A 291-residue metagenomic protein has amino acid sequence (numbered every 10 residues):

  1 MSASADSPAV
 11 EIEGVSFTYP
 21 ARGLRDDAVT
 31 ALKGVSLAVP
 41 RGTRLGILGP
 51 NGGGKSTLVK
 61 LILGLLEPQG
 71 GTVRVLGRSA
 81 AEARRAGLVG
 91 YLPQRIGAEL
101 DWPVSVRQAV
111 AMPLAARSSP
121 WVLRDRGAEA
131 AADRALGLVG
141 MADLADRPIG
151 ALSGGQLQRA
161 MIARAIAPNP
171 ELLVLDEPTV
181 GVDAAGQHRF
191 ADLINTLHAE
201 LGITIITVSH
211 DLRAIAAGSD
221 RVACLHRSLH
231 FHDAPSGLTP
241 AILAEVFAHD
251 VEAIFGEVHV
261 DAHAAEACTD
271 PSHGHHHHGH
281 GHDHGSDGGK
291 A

Functional and structural regions predicted by a protein language model:
L63: Helix-to-loop junction immediately C-terminal to a conserved catalytic motif
G71-R84, V89: Conserved ABC transporter NBD signature motif
D125-L144: Conserved ABC ATPase "signature" region
P148-L152, Q156: Conserved ABC ATPase signature
N169: Conserved catalytic motifs of ABC-family nucleotide-binding domains
L173-E177: Catalytic Walker B motif of ABC-type/P-loop ATPase nucleotide-binding domains
S236-A291: ABC ATPase nucleotide-binding domains
